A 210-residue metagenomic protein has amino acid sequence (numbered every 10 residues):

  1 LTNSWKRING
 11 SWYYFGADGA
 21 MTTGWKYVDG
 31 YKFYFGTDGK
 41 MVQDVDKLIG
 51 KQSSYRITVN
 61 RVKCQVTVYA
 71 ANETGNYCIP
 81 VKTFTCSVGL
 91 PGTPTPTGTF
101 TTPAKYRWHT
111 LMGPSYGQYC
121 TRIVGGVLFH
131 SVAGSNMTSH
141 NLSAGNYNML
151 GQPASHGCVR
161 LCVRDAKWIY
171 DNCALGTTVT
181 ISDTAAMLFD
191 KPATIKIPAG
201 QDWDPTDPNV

Functional and structural regions predicted by a protein language model:
L1-S53: Extracellular adhesion/carbohydrate-binding repeat motifs centered on closely spaced tryptophans
N9, D29, G36, N60 (+3 more regions): A structural detector for beta-sheet-dominated domains
G10, G30, S54, C64 (+2 more regions): Short loop/turn microsegments at loop-to-beta-strand junctions
G16, G36, V68-N72, D183: Residue-level signal for short segments within beta-strands and strand-turn junctions of well-structured beta-sheet
A17, T37, K63, A104-K105 (+1 more regions): Residues immediately flanking
L48-L142, D207: Gly/Pro-biased beta-strand-loop elements
P94, Y106-V210: Exported/periplasmic cell-wall-interacting domains
